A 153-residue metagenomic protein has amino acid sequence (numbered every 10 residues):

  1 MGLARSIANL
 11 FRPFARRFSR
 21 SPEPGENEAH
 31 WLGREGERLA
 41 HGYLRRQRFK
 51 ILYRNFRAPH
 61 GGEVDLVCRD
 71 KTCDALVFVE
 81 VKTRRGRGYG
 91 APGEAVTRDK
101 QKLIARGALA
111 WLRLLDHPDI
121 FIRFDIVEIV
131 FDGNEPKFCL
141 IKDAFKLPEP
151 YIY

Functional and structural regions predicted by a protein language model:
G2, S6-R54: Acidic-basic catalytic patches of nuclease active cores, encompassing PD-(D/E)XK and other metal-cofactor nuclease
G2-S6, R113-Y153: Domain-level recognition of nuclease-like catalytic cores that cleave nucleotide substrates
L44, V64-R87, I104: Conserved catalytic cores of phosphodiester-cleaving nucleases, focusing on short active-site segments
F56-H60, D70: A short beta-turn/loop motif at secondary-structure boundaries
P59-G62, N134: Short acidic/glycine-enriched loop/turn segments that link adjacent beta-strands
G62-D65, I122: Short beta-strand or tight-loop elements that sit immediately N-terminal to catalytic metal-binding acidic residues
T83-G133: Catalytic cores of nucleic-acid endonucleases
